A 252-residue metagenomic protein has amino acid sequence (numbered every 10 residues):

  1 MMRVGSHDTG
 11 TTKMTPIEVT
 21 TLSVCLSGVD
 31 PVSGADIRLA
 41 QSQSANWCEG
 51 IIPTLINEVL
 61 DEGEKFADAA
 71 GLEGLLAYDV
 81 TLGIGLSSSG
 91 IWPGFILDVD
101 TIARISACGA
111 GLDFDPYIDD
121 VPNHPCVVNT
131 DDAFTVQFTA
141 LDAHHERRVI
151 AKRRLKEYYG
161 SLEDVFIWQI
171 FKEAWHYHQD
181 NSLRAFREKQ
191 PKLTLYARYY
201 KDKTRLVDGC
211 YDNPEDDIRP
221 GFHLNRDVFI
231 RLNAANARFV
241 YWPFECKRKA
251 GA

Functional and structural regions predicted by a protein language model:
M1-A252: Acidic (Asp/Glu-rich) sequence patches and key acidic residues that form negatively charged surfaces used
